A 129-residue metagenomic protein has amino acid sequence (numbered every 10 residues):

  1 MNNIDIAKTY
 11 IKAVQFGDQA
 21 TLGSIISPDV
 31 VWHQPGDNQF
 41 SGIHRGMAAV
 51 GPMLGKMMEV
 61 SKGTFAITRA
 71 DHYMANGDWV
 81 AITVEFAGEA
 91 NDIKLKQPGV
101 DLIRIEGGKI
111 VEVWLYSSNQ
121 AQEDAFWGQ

Functional and structural regions predicted by a protein language model:
M1-D29, V60, Q129: Short acidic-aromatic low-complexity motifs
N2, G55-Q129: A beta-strand edge to alpha-helix "cap/lid" segment located at domain peripheries
A7-Y10, T21-L22, V30, G46 (+4 more regions): Hydrophobic pocket/interface hotspot
I11-T21, H44-M47, K62-A66, N119-Q120: Phosphate-binding glycine-rich loops and adjacent basic patches that engage nucleotide phosphates, nucleic-acid
L22, S27-D29, D37, D92 (+2 more regions): Generic secondary-structure boundary/loop-capping signal
S27-N76: A solvent-exposed, acidic/Ser-Thr-rich amphipathic alpha-helical stretch
